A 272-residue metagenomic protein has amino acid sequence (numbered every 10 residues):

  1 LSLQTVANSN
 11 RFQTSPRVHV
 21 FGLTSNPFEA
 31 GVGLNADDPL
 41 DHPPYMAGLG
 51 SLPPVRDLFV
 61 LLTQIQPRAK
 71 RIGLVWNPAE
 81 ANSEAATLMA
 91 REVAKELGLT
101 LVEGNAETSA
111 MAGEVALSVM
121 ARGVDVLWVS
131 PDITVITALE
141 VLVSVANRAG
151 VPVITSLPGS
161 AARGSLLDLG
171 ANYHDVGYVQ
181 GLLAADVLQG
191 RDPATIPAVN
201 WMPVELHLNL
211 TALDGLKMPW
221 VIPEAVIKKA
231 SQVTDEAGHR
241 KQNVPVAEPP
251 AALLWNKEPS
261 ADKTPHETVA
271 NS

Functional and structural regions predicted by a protein language model:
L1-S272: Short hydrophobic alpha-helices and adjacent helix-cap/hinge residues
